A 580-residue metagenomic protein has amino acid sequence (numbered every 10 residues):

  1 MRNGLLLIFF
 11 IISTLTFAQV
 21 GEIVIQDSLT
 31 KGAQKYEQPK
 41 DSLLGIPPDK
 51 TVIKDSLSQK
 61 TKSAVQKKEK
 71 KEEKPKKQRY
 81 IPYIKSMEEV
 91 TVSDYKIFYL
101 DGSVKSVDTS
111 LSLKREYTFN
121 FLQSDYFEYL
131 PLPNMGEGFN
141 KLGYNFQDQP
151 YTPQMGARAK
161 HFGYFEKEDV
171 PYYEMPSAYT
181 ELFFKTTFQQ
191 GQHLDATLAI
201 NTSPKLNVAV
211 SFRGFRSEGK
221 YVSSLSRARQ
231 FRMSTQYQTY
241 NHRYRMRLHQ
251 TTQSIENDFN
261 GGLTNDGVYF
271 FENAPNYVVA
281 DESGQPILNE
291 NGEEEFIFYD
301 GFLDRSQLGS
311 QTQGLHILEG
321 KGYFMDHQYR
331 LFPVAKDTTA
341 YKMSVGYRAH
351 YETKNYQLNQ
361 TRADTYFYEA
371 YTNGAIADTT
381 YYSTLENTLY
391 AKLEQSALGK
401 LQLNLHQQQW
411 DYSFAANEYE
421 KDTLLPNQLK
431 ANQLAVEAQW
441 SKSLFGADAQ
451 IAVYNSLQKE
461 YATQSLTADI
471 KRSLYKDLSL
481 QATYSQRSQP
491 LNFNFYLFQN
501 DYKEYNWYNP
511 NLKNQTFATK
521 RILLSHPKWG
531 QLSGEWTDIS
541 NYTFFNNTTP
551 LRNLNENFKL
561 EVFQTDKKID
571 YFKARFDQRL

Functional and structural regions predicted by a protein language model:
M1-T30, S42, M343, G399: Bacterial Sec-dependent N-terminal signal peptides
F17-R115, V279-E293: Sec-dependent signal peptide cleavage junction
A18, P150, M175-S177, I317-R362 (+1 more regions): Exposed, low-structure sequence patches enriched in small/polar residues
P82, M87-V90, D94-I97, K185 (+4 more regions): Outer-membrane beta-barrel proteins
S110-K167, E174: Low-complexity, highly charged intrinsically disordered N-terminal segments that act as targeting/localization
D125-E128, E218-Q230, S234-E319, D477-F545: Outer-membrane beta-barrel translocator/channel fold
L142-Y144, P150-M155, V170-T186, V208 (+3 more regions): Transmembrane beta-strand segments of Gram-negative outer membrane beta-barrel proteins
Y173-T180, T186-V222, S226-F231: Outer-membrane beta-barrel translocator/receptor signature
